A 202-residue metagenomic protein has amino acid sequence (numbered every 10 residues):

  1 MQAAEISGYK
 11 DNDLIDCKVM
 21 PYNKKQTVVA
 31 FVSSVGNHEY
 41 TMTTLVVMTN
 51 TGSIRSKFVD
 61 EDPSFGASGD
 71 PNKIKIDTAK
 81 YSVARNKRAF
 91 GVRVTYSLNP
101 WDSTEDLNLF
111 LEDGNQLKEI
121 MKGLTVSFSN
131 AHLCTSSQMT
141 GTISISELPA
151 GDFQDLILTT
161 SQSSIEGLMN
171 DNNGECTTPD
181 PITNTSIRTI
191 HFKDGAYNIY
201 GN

Functional and structural regions predicted by a protein language model:
M1-Y9, T104-N202: Acidic, small-residue rich beta-repeat scaffolds with periodic aromatic anchors
S7-V19, G69-K80, S137-P149: Signature of short aromatic-glycine-proline-rich micro-motifs recurring in repeat-based ectodomains
C17, K24-A84: Short N-terminal edge-element motif at the start of the domain
P21-K24, A84-N86, D102, A150-D152: Solvent-exposed loop and beta-edge segments used for protein-protein assembly and interaction
K25-S34, R85-S97, Q154-T160: Short beta-strand elements that form the blades of beta-propeller/WD-repeat-like and other beta-sheet-rich scaffold
V29, L45-V46, F90, L124 (+2 more regions): Generic structural hydrophobic/aromatic packing signal, biased to beta-strands
S33-E39, Y96-S103, E175-P181: Short consensus segments that form the blades of beta-propeller domains, in both extracellular/periplasmic
A67-L98, L107-E112, L117-I120: Surface-exposed beta-loop interaction hotspot
